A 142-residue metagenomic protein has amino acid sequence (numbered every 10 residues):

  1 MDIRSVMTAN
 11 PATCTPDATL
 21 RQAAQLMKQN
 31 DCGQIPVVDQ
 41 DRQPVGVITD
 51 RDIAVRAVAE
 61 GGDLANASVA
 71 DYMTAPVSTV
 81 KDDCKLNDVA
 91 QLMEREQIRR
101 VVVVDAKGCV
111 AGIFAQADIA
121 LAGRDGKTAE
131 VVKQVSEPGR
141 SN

Functional and structural regions predicted by a protein language model:
M1-N10, T49-T79, K85-E94, I113-N142: Tandem CBS (Bateman) regulatory domains
I3, A12-C14, Q34, V77-T79 (+2 more regions): Generic alpha-helical hydrophobic packing signal
R4, R21, K28, R51 (+2 more regions): Basic side chains
V6, A24-L26, Q40-R42, E60-G62 (+2 more regions): Short hydrophobic/aromatic-rich motifs at helix boundaries and adjacent loops
C14-D31, V38, V80-Q97, V104-D105 (+1 more regions): The conserved cystathionine-beta-synthase
M27-N30, I35-R51, M93, V101-A117: A glycine-centered beta-loop-beta connector
